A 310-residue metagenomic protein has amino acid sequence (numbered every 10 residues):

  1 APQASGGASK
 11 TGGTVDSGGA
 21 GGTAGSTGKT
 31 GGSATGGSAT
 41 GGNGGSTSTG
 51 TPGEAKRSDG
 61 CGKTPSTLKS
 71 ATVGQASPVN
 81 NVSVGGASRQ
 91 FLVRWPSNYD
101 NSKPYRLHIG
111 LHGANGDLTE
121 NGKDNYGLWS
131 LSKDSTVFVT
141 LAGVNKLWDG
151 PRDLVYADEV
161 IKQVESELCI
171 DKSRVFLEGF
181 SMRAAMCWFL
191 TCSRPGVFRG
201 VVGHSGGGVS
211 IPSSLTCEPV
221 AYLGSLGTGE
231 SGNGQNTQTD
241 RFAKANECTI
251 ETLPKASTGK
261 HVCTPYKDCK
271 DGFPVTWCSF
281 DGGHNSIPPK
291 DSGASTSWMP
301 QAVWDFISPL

Functional and structural regions predicted by a protein language model:
P2-D16, A20, G28-K29, T35 (+11 more regions): A domain-start/cap signature at the N-terminus of enzymes
P104-Y105, L118-D124, D149-R152, F189-L190 (+3 more regions): Short, solvent-exposed loop/turn and secondary-structure capping segments
L107-L168, G259-K270, P274-W277: Active-site machinery of serine-nucleophile hydrolases
G113-G116, K133, K162-C169, C192-G196 (+2 more regions): Sec-exported extracytoplasmic/periplasmic mature domains
G143-N145, G206, G282: Active-site loop/turn elements of alpha/beta-hydrolase fold enzymes, especially the short glycine-/histidine-rich
C169-S181: Alpha/beta-hydrolase fold nucleophile elbow
L223-L226: Short beta-strand/loop motif that positions the catalytic acidic residue of the alpha/beta-hydrolase fold
T228-N233, H284-S286: Acidic catalytic loop of the alpha/beta-hydrolase fold
